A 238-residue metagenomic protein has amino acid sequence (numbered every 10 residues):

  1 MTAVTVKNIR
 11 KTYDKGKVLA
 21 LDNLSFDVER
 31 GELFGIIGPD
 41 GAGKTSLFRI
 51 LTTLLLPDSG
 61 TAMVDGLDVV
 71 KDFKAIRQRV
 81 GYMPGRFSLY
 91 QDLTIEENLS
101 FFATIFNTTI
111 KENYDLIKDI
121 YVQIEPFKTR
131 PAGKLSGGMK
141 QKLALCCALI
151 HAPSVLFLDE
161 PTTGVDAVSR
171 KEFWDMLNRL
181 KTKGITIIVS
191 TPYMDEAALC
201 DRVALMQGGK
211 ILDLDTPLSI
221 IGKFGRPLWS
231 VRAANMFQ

Functional and structural regions predicted by a protein language model:
M1-I9: Conserved N-terminal strand/loop that marks the beginning of ABC ATPase nucleotide-binding domains
K11-Q207, D213: ABC transporter nucleotide-binding domains
I188, F224-R226: Short gly/pro-enriched beta-turn/loop segments at secondary-structure junctions
L218-G222: Short acidic-hydrophobic catalytic motif
R226-Q238: Short, charged/small-residue-rich alpha-helical element at the C-terminal edge of ABC transporter nucleotide-binding
